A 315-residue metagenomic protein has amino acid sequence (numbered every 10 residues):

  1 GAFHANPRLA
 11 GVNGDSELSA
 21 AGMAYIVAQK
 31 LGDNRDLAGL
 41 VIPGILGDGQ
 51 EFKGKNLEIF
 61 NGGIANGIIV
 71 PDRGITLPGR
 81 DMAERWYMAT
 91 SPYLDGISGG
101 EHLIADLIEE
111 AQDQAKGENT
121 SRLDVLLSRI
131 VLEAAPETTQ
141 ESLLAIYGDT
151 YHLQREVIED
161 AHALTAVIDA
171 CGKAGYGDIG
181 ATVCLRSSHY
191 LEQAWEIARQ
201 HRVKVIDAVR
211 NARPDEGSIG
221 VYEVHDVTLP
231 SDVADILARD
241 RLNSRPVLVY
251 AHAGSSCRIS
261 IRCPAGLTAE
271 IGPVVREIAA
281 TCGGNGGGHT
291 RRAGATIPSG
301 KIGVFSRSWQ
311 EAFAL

Functional and structural regions predicted by a protein language model:
G1-A166, C171-L315: Replace "Mg2+/Mn2+-dependent" with "divalent metal-dependent
